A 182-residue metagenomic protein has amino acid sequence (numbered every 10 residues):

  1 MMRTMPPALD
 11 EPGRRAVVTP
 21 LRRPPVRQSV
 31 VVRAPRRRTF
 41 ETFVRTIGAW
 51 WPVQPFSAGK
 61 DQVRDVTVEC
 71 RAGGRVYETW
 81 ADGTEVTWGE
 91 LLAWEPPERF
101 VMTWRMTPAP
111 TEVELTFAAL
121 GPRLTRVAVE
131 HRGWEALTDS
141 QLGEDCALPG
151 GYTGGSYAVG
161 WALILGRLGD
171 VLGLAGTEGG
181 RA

Functional and structural regions predicted by a protein language model:
M2-Q62: Hydrophobic ligand-binding cavity/cleft-lining segments
Q28-V30, G89-L92, T111-A119: Hydrophobic/aromatic beta-strand elements that line small-molecule binding cavities or substrate pockets in beta-rich
T39-F43, V76, L91, M102 (+3 more regions): Hydrophobic pocket/interface hotspot
V44-I47, L165-G173: Short amphipathic alpha-helical signal-transduction/dimerization elements
R45-W88, P97, G180-A182: Short beta-edge strand/loop motif at the mouth of beta-sheet-based domains
E95-F100, P122: Short, conserved beta-turn/loop elements at beta-strand boundaries and strand-helix junctions
R105-V159: Beta-strand/loop substructures that line and gate deep hydrophobic ligand-binding cavities in soluble
